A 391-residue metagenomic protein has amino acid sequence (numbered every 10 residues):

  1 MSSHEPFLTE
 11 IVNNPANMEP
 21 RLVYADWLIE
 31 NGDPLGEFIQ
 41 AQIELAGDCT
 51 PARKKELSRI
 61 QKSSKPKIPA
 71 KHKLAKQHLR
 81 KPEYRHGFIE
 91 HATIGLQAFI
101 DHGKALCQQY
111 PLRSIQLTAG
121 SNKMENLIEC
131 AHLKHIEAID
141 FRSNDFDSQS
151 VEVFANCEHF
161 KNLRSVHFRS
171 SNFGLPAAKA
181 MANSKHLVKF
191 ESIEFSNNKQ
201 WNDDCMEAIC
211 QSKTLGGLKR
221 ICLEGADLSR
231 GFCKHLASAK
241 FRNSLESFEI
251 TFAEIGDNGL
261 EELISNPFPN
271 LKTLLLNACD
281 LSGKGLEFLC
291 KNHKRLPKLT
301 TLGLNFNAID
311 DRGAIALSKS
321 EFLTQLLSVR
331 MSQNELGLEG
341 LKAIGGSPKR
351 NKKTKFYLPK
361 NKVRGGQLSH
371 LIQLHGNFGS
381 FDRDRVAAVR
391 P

Functional and structural regions predicted by a protein language model:
S2-P6, F38, V151-E152, F190 (+4 more regions): Amphipathic alpha-helical scaffolding segments comprising HEAT/armadillo-like alpha-solenoid repeats
S2-P82: Extended, charge-rich alpha-helical interface modules
P6, Q40, E56-R59, K67 (+5 more regions): Exposed alpha-helical structural elements
K54-N156, K161-R164, R169: LRR N-terminal entry segment and analogous cap-like coil->beta motifs
A75-K81, Q97-A105, G120-E129, D147-N156 (+8 more regions): Leucine-rich repeat
Y84-I89, C107-S114, A131-A138, E158-S165 (+8 more regions): Leucine-rich repeat
F88-H102, S114-K123, A138-F146, S150 (+11 more regions): Concave beta-strand-loop units of leucine-rich repeat
